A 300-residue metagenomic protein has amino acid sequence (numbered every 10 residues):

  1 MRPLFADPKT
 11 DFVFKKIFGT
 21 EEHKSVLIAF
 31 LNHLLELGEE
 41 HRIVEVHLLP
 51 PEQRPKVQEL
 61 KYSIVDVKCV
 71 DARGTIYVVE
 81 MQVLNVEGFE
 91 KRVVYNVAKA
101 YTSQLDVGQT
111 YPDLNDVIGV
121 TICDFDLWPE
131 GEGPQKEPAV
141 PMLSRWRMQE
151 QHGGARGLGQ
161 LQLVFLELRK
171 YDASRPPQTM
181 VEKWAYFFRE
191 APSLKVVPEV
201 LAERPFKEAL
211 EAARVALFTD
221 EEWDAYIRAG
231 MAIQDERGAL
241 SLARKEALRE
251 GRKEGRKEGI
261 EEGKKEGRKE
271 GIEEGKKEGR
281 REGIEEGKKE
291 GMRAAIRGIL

Functional and structural regions predicted by a protein language model:
M1-L300: Elongated, amphipathic alpha-helical interaction scaffolds
